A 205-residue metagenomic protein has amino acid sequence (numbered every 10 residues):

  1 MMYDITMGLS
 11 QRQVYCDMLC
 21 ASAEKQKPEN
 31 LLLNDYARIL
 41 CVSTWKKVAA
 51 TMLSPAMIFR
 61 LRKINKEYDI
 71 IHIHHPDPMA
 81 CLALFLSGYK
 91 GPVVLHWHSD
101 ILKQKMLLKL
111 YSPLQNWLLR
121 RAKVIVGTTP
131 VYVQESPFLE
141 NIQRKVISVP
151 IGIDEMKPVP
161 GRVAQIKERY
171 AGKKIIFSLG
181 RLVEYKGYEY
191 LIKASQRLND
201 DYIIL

Functional and structural regions predicted by a protein language model:
M1-Y3, K25-Q26, I73, Q104 (+1 more regions): A short, glycine/small-residue-rich beta-strand->loop->alpha-helix junction that serves as a flexible
M2-M52: N-terminal strand-loop element at the rim of the active site of nucleotide-sugar-dependent glycosyltransferases
C20, Q115-G161: Donor nucleotide-sugar binding/catalytic pocket of nucleotide-sugar-dependent glycosyltransferases
S22-K25, I153, L179, I203-L205: Glycosyltransferase donor-sugar binding loop
E29-N30, P158-A171, I175: A short helix/loop element that forms part of the nucleotide-sugar donor recognition site in Leloir-type
I70-H72, F85-K103, L119, V124-V126 (+1 more regions): Active-site proximal beta-strand in glycosyltransferases
I73-A80: Short His-centered aromatic/hydrophobic patch
K167-K186, I192-R197, L205: Conserved donor-binding/catalytic core segment of Leloir-type glycosyltransferases
